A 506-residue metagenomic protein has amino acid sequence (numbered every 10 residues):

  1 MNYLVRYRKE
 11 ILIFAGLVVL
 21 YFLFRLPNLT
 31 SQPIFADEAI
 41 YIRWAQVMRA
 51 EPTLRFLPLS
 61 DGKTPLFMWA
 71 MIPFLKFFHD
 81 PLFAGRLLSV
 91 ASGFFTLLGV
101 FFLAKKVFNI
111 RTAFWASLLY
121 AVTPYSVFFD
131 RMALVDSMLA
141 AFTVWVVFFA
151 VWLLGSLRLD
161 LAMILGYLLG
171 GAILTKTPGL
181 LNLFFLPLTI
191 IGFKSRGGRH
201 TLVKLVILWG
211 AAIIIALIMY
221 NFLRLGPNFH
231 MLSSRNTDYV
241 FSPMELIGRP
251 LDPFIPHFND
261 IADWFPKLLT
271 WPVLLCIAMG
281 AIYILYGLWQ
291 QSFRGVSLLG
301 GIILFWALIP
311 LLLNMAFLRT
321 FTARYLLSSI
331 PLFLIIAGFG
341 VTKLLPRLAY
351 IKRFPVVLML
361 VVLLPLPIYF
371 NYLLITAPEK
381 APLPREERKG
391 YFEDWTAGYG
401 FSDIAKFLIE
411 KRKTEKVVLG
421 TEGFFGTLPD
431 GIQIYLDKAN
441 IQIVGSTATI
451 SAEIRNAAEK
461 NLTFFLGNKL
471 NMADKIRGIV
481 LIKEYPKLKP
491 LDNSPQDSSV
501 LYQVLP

Functional and structural regions predicted by a protein language model:
L4, K105-R111, V146-A162, A172: Membrane-interface transmembrane helices that cradle and orient dolichyl/undecaprenyl
A15-V18, G210, I214, W289 (+1 more regions): Signature aromatic-anchored transmembrane alpha helix within multi-pass, membrane-resident enzymes that catalyze glycan
F35-A36, S89, Y125, R131-L139: Short acidic/glycine- and proline-prone juxtamembrane loop motifs at membrane-interface regions of multi-pass membrane
Y41, V47, K63, G171 (+8 more regions): Transmembrane-lumen/periplasm boundary regions of multi-pass, lipid-linked membrane glycan transferases
L87-F108, W145-F149: Transmembrane-helix motifs of polytopic, lipid-linked glycan transferases
F129-D130, D136-L139, A172, L181 (+4 more regions): Hydrophobic/aromatic-rich transmembrane helices and adjacent perimembrane loops
V356, L360-E410, G423-G431: Membrane-proximal, lumen/periplasm-facing interface regions of secretory-pathway glyco- and lipid-modifying enzymes
A448-P506: Aromatic/acidic, Gly/Pro-rich catalytic loop(s) in extracytoplasmic/lumenal soluble domains of multi-pass membrane
